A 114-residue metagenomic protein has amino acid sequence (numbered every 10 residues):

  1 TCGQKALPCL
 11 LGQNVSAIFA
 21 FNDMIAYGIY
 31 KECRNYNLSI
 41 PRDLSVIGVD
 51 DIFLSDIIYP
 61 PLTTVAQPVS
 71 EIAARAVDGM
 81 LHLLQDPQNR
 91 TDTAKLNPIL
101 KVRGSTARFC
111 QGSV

Functional and structural regions predicted by a protein language model:
T1-C9: Active-site rim loops that border cofactor/substrate pockets in soluble metabolic enzymes
C9-S113: Flexible loop/turn connectors
